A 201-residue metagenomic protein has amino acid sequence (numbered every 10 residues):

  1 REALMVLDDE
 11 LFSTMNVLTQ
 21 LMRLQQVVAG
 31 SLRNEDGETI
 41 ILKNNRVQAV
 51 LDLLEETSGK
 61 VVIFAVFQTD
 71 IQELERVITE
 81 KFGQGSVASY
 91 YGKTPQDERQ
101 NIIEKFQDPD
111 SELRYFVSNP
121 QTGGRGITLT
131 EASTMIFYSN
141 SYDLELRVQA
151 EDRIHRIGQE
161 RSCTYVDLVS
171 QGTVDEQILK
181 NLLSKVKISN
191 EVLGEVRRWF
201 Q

Functional and structural regions predicted by a protein language model:
R1-I127, L193-Q201: Conserved Helicase C-terminal RecA-like lobe
F67, S133, V186: Short, flexible active-site-adjacent loop segments at beta-strand->alpha-helix junctions, enriched in small/polar
I71-R76, R99-I103, R114-Y165: SF2 helicase motor core recognition
Y91-K93, S139, V169: Residues at the C-termini of beta-strands that transition into short coil/loop
Y142-Q201: A conserved SF2-helicase RecA2
